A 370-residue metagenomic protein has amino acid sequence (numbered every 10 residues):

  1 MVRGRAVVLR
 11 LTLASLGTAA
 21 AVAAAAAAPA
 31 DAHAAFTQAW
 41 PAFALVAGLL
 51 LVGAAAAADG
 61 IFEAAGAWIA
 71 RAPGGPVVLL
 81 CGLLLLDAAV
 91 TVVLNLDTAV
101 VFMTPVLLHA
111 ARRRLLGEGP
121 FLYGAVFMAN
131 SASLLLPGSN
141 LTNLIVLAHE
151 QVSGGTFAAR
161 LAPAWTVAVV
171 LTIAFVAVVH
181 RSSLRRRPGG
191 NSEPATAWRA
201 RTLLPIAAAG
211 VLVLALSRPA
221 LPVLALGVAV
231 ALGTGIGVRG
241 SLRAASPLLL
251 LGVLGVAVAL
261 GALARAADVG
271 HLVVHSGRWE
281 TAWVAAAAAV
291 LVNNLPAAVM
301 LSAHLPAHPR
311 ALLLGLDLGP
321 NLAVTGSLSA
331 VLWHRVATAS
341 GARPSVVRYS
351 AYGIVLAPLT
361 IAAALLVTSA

Functional and structural regions predicted by a protein language model:
R3-R10, D31-A42, G154-A164, E193-W198 (+5 more regions): Interfacial loop-to-helix junctions that mark the boundaries of transmembrane helices in multi-pass membrane
G17-A23, V46-L49, P73-L83, A125-L136 (+4 more regions): Small-residue-rich segments of transmembrane alpha-helices in multi-pass membrane proteins, especially helix faces
T37, A54, D59, G66-W68 (+2 more regions): Transmembrane helical segments that form the transport core of multi-pass membrane transport proteins
W40-A42, A70-L83, R113-F121, R201-T202 (+2 more regions): Membrane-interfacial loop-to-helix junctions in multi-pass transporters
V77-G82, R113-A125, V152-P163, H308-N321 (+1 more regions): Membrane-interface alpha-helices at helix entry/exit sites of multi-pass transporters
L83-L134, V299-L313, R343, V347: Hydrophobic transmembrane alpha-helices that form the pore/transport pathway of multi-pass ion and small-solute
L116, G155-W198, S329-A370: Juxtamembrane and boundary regions of transmembrane helices in multi-pass small-molecule transporters and channels
V170-I236: Long, contiguous bundles of hydrophobic transmembrane helices that form the permeation core of multi-pass
